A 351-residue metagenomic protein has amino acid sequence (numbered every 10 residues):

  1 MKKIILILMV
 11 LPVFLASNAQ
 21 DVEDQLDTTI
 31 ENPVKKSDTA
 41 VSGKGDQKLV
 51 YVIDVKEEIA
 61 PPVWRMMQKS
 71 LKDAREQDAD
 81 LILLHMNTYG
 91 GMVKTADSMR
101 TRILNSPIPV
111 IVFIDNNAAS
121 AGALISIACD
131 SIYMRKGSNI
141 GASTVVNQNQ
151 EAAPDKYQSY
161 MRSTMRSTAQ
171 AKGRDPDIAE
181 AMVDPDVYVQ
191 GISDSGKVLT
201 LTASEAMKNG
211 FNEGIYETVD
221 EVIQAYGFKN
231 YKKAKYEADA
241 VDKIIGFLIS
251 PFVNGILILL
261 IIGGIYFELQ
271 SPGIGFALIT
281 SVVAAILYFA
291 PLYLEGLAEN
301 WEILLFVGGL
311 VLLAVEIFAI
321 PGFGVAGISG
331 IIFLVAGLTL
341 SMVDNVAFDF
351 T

Functional and structural regions predicted by a protein language model:
K2-L8: Sec-dependent signal peptide recognition, specifically the positively charged N-region followed immediately by
V10-S17: Hydrophobic h-region of N-terminal signal peptides that target proteins for export in Gram-negative bacteria
A19-I245: Soluble extramembrane regions of membrane proteins in the secretory/endomembrane system
V41, K197, L201-L304, L310 (+1 more regions): Non-cytosolic juxtamembrane linkers/loops that tether extracellular or periplasmic domains to nearby transmembrane
T168-K172, P185, V283-F289, S341: Change "in soluble alpha/beta enzymes" to "in soluble alpha/beta proteins
I286-L287, L292-T351: Hydrophobic, low-charge alpha-helical segments
